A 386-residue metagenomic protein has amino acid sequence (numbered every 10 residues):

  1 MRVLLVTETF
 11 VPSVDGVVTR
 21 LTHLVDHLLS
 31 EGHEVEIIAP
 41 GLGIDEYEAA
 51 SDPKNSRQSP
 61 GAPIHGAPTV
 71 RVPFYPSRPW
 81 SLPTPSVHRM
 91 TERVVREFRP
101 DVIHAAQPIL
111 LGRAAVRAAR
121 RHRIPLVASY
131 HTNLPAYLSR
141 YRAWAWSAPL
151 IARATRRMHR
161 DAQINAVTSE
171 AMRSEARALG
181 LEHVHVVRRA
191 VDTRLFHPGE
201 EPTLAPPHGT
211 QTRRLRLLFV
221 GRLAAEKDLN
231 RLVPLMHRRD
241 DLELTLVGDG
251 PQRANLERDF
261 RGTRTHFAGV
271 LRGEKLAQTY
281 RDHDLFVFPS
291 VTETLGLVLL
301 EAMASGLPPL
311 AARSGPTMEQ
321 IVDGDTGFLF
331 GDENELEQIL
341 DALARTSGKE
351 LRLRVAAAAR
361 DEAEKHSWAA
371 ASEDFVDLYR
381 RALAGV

Functional and structural regions predicted by a protein language model:
M1-S59, P63-G66, H237, A369-A370: N-terminal subdomain of nucleotide-sugar transferases
G41, A171, A190: Carbohydrate-associated surface elements
V95, H159, V270, Q278-H283: Short alpha-helical donor nucleotide-sugar binding micro-motif in glycosyltransferases
A205-R239, T245: Conserved donor-binding/catalytic core segment of Leloir-type glycosyltransferases
A254-K275: Nucleotide-activated donor-binding/catalytic signature segment of Leloir-type glycosyltransferases, i.e., the conserved
V291: Aromatic "clamp/platform" in nucleotide-sugar-dependent glycosyltransferases that forms part of the donor/acceptor
P308-A312, I321: Short hydrophobic beta-strand element within catalytic cores of glycosyltransferases and related nucleotide-activated
D323-G324, F328-N334, A342-G348: Conserved acidic donor-binding segment of nucleotide-sugar-dependent glycosyltransferases
